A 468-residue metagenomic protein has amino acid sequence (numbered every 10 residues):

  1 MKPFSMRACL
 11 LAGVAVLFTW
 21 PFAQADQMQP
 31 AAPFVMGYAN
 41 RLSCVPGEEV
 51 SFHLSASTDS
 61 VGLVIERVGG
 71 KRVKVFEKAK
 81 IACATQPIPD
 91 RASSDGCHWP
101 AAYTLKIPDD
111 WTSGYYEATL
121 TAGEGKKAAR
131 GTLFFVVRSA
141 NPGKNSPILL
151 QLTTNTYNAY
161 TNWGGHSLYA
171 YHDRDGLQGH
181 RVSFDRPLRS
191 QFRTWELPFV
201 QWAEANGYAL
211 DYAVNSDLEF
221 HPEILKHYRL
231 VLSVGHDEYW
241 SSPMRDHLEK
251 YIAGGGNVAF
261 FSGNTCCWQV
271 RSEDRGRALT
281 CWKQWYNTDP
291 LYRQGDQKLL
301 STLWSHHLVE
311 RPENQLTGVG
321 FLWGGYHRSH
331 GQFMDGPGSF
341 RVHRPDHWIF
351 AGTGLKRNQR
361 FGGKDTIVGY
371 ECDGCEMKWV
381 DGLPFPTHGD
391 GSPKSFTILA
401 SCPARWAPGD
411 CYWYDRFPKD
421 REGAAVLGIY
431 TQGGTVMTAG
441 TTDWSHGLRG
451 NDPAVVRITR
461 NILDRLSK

Functional and structural regions predicted by a protein language model:
M1-L11: Bacterial N-terminal signal peptides that target proteins for export
C9-W20: Bacterial N-terminal signal peptides
D26-F34: Proline/serine/threonine-rich low-complexity linkers at boundaries of modular beta-sandwich domains
Y38-D59, I65-K71, K78-E124, G131-F134: Ligand-binding face of N-terminal immunoglobulin V-set domains in extracellular IgSF glycoproteins
S55-K71, A79-I81, K127-I224, R460: Aromatic-Pro/Gly-enriched surface loop or interdomain linker that acts as a lid/target-recognition segment
A82-C83, P87-C97, A102-K106, D110-T112 (+2 more regions): Helical hinge/lid and interdomain linker segments adjacent to catalytic or ligand-binding clefts that mediate domain
T121, Q151-N155, A213-D217, S233-H236 (+3 more regions): Active-site-proximal beta-strand/loop segments in catalytic clefts of secreted hydrolases
R275-N461, R465-L466: Glycine-rich, aromatic-lined ligand/substrate-binding cores of catalytic and carbohydrate-binding domains
